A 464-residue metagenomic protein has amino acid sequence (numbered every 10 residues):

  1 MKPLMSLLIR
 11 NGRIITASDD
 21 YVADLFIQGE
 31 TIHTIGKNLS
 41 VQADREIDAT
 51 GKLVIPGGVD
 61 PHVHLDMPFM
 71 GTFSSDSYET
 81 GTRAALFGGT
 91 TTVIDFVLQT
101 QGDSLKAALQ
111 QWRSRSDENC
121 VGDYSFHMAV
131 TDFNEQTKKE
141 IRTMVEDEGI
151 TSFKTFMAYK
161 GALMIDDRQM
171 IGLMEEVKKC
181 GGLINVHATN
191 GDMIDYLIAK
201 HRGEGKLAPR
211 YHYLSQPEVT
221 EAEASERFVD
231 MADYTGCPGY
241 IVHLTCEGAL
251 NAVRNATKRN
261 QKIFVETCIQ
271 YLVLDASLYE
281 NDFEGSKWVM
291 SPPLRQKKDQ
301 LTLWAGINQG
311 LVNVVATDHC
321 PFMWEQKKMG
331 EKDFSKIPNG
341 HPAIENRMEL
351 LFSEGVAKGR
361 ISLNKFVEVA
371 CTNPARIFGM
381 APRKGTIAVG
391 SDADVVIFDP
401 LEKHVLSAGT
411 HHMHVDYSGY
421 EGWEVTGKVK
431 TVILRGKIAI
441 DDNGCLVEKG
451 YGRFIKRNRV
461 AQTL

Functional and structural regions predicted by a protein language model:
M1-P56: Histidine-rich, glycine-flanked metal-binding segment
G12, E30, G51, H62 (+14 more regions): Divalent metal-coordination and catalytic microenvironments
A49-N119, Q136: Metal-associated gating/positioning segment near the N- to mid-region
I94-D95, S125-M128, P238-H243: Short catalytic-loop micro-motif centered on adjacent basic/acidic residues
R115-A129: A glycine-rich helix N-cap at a beta->alpha junction
K139-V315: Histidine/acidic residue-rich metal-binding segments in metalloenzymes
R210-P238, K287, N308-Q309, N313-V315 (+1 more regions): His/Asp/Glu-enriched, well-ordered alpha-helical/loop segment that forms or immediately abuts the divalent-metal
M329-D333, V389-I455: C-terminal cap of metal-dependent C-N hydrolases
